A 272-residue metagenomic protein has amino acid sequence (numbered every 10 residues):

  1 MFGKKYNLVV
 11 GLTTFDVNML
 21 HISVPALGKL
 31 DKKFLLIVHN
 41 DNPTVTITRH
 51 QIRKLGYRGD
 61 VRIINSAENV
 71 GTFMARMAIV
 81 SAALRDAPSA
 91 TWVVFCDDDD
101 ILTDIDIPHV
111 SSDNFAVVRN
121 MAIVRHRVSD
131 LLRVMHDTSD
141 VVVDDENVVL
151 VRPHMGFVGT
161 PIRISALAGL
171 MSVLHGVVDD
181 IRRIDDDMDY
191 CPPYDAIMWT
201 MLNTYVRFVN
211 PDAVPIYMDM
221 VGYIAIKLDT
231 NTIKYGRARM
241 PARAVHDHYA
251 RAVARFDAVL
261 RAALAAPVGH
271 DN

Functional and structural regions predicted by a protein language model:
M1-A26: N-proximal low-complexity "stem/linker" segments adjacent to membrane-targeting elements
P25-F34: Short, acidic, metal-binding catalytic loop of nucleotide-sugar glycosyltransferases
K33-P43, I64-S66: Short beta-strand/loop segment that forms part of the nucleotide-sugar
A67-A83: Glycine-rich, basic loop-to-helix element that forms the pyrophosphate-binding segment of sugar-nucleotide handling
S89-I101: Short beta-strand-to-loop acidic/aromatic patch adjacent to the donor-nucleotide binding site
D100-S111: Acidic donor-binding/catalytic loop of UDP-sugar-dependent glycosyltransferases, especially processive GT2
A116-R133: Short beta-strand-to-loop element that shapes/binds the nucleotide-sugar donor at the catalytic cleft/hinge
D179-N272: C-terminal catalytic/acceptor-binding lobe
